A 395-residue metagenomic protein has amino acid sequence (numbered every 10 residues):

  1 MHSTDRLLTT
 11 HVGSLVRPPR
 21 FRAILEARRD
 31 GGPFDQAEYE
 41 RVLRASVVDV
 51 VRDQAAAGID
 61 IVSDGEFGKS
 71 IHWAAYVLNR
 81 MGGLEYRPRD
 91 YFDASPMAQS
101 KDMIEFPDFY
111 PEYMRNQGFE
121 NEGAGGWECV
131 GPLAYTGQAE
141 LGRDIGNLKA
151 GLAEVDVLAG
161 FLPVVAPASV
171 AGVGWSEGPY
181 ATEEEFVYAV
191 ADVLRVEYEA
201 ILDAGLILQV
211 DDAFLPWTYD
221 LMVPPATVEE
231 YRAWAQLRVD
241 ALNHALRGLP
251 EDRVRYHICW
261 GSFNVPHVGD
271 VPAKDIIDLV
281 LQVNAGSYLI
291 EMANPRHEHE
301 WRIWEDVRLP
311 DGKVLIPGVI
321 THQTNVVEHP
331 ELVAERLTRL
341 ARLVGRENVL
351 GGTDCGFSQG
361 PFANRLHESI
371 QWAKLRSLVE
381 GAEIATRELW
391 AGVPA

Functional and structural regions predicted by a protein language model:
M1-A395: Domain-level signal for soluble alpha/beta catalytic cores
